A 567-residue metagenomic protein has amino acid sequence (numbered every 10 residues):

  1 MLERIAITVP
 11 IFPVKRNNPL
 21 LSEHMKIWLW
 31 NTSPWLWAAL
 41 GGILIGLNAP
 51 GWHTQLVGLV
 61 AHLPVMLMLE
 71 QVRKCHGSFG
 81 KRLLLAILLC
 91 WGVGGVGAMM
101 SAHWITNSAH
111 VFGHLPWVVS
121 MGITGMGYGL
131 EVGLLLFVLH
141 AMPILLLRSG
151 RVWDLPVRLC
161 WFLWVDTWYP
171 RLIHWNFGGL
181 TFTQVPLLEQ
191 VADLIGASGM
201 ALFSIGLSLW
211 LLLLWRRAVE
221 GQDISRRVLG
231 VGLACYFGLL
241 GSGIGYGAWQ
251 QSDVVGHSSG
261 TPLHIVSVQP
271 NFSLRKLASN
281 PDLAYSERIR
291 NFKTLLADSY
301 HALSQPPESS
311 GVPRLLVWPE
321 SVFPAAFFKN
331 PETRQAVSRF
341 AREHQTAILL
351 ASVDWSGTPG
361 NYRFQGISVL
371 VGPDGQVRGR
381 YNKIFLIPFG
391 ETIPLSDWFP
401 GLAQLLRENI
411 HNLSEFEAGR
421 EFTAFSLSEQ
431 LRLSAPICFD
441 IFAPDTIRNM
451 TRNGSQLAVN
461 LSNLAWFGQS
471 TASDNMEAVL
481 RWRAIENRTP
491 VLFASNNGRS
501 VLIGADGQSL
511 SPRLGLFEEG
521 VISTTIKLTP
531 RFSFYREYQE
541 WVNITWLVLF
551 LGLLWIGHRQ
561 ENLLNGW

Functional and structural regions predicted by a protein language model:
L2-I7: Extreme N-terminal basic, low-complexity initiation segments that serve as generic localization/processing leaders
L20-D253, G468-Q469, R483, S495-D506 (+2 more regions): Membrane-embedded alpha-helical bundles of multi-pass enzymes that act on lipidic or dolichyl-linked glycan substrates
A49-M66, G97-W104, Q269-P270, G311-A326 (+2 more regions): Short, conserved active-site loops that position catalytic residues or coordinate cofactors/metal ions across diverse
W104-T124, V138, L146, W168-A197 (+3 more regions): Active-site catalytic loop in hydrolytic enzyme cores
S120-G125, S273-L283, L406-R407: Short glycine/proline- and acidic residue-enriched helix-loop micro-motifs that form flexible lids or anion-recognition
L159, L315, V322-F323, K329-L350 (+4 more regions): CN hydrolase (nitrilase-like) catalytic-core segments centered on the catalytic cysteine and neighboring Lys/Glu
G247-F389, A424-L431, A435, F439 (+1 more regions): Soluble catalytic regions of membrane-associated enzymes that act on cell-envelope and secretory-pathway components
